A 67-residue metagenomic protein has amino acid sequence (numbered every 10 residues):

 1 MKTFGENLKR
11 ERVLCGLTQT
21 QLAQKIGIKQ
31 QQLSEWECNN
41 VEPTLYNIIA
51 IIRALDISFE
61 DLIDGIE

Functional and structural regions predicted by a protein language model:
M1-L14: A short, Lys/Arg-rich alpha-helix, primarily the initiator
E6, G16-L17, P43-Y46: Residue-level signal for the short linker/turn that defines the boundary of a DNA-recognition helix
K9, T20, I49: Residues within the helices of the helix-turn-helix
R12, A23, I52: The alpha-helix within a helix-turn-helix
G16-E35: Short alpha-helical DNA-recognition segment
Q32, E42, D61: Residues in the helix-turn-helix
Y46-D61: DNA major-groove recognition helix of helix-turn-helix/homeodomain DNA-binding modules
L62-E67: Short amphipathic recognition helices of helix-turn-helix/homeodomain-type DNA-binding modules
